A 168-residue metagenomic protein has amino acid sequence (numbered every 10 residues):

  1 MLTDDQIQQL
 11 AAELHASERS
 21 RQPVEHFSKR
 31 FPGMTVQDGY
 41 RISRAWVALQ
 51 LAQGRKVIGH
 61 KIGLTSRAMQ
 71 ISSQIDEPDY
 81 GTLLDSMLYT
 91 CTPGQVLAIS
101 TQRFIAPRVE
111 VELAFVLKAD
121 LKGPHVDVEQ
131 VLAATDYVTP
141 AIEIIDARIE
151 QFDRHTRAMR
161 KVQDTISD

Functional and structural regions predicted by a protein language model:
L2-D168: Catalytic-core "active-site belt" of small-molecule-metabolizing enzymes, emphasizing His/Asp/Glu-rich regions
